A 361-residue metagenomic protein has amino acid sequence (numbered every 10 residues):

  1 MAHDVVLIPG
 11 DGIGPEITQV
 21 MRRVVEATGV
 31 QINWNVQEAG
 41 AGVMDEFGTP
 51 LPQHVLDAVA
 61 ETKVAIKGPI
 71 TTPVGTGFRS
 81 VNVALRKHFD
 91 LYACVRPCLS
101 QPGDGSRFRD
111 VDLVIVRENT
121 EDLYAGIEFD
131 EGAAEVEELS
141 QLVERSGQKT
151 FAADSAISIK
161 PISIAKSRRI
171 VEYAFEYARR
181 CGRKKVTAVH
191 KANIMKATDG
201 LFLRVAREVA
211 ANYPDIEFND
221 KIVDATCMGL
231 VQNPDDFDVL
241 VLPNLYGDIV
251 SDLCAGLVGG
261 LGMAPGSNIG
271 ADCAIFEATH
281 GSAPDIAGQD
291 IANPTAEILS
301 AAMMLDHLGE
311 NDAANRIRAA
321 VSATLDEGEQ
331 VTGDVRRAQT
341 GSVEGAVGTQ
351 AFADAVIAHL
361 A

Functional and structural regions predicted by a protein language model:
M1-V5: Extreme N-terminal starter segment of soluble prokaryotic enzymes
V6-A27, E137-K221: Glycine-rich phosphate/diphosphate-binding loop of Rossmann-like nucleotide-binding domains
D11-G14, K63, V116, A174 (+5 more regions): Buried hydrophobic positions in well-ordered alpha/beta secondary-structure cores of metabolic enzymes
Q31-Q53, M228-L230: N-terminal beta-loop-helix "entrance" segment that forms/cooperates in small-molecule cofactor or anionic ligand
I32-V36, C181-H190, Y213-K221, E310-R318 (+1 more regions): Flexible, glycine/charged-enriched surface loops at secondary-structure junctions
A41-D45, G229-Q330: Glycine-rich phosphate/nucleotide-binding loop
D45-R145, A156-S158, L245: N-terminal glycine-rich phosphate/adenylate-binding segment common to multiple enzyme folds
G345-A361: Phosphate-binding loop/pocket of nucleotide- and phosphate-handling active sites
